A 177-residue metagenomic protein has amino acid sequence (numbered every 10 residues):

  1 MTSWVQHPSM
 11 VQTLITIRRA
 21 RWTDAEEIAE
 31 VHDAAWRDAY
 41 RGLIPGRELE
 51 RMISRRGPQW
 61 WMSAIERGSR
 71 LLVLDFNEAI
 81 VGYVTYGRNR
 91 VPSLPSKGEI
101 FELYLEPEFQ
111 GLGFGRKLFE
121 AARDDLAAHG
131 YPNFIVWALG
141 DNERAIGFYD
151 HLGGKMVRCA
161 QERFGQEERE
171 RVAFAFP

Functional and structural regions predicted by a protein language model:
T2-H7, V11, E170-P177: Terminal substrate-recognition subdomain of acyl/acetyltransferases
I15, R19-A25, E30-E108, R116-A121 (+3 more regions): Acetyl-CoA-dependent GNAT
V31, H129, H151-L152: Structural motif
E106-E108, L112, G140-D141: Active-site acidic-Proline motif in GNAT/NAT acetyltransferases
F114, Y131, G154: Short phosphate-binding/catalytic loops that engage adenosine nucleotides
A127-W137: Conserved GNAT acetyl-CoA-binding A-motif
V136-A145, R163-E168: Conserved beta-strand-loop-alpha-helix junction that forms the acyl-donor binding cleft
